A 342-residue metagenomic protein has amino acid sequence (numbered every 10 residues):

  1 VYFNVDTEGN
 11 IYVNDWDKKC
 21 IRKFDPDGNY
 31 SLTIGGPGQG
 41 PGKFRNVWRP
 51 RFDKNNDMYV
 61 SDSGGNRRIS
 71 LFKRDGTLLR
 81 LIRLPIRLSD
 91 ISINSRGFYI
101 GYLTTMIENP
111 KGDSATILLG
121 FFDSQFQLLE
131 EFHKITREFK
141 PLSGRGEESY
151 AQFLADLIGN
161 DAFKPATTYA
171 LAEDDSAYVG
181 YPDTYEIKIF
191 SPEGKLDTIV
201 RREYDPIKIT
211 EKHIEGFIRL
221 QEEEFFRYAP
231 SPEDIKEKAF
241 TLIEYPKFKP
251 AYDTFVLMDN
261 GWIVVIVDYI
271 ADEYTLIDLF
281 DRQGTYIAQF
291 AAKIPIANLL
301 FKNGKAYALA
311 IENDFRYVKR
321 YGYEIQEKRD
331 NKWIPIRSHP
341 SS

Functional and structural regions predicted by a protein language model:
V1-S342: Eukaryotic scaffold repeat domains enriched in small/polar residues
